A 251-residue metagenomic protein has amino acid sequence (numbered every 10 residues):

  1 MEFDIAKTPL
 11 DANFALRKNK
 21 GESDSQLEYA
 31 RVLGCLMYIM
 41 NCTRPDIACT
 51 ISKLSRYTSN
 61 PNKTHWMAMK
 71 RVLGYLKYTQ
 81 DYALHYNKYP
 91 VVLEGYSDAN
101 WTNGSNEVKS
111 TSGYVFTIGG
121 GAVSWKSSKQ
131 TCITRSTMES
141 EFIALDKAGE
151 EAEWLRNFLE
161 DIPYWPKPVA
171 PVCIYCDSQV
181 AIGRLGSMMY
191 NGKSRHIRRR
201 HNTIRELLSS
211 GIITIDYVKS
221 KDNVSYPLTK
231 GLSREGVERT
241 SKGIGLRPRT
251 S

Functional and structural regions predicted by a protein language model:
M1-D81, K88-P90, K219, P227: C-terminal reverse transcriptase regions that engage the nucleic-acid substrate
A15, H85, T117, Y175 (+1 more regions): Beta-strand cores of modular interaction/reader domains in eukaryotic scaffold and signaling proteins, especially PDZ
E28-A48, N100-N103, T111, M138-W154: Conserved pre-motif C helix in the palm subdomain of viral-like polymerases
L36, Y96-M138: RNase H-like nuclease fold core
I39-C42, Y75, T117, K147 (+2 more regions): Conserved catalytic core of Hanks-type protein kinase domains
P45-I47, Y78-H85, R156-K167: Surface-exposed helix-capping loop/turn segments at secondary-structure junctions
Y57, P90-V92, S110, S128-S251: RNase H-like nuclease module associated with reverse transcription
D81-A83, V92-E94, G113-V115, G121-A122 (+1 more regions): Conserved active-site beta-strand-loop modules that form the wall/rim of enzyme catalytic pockets and either contain
